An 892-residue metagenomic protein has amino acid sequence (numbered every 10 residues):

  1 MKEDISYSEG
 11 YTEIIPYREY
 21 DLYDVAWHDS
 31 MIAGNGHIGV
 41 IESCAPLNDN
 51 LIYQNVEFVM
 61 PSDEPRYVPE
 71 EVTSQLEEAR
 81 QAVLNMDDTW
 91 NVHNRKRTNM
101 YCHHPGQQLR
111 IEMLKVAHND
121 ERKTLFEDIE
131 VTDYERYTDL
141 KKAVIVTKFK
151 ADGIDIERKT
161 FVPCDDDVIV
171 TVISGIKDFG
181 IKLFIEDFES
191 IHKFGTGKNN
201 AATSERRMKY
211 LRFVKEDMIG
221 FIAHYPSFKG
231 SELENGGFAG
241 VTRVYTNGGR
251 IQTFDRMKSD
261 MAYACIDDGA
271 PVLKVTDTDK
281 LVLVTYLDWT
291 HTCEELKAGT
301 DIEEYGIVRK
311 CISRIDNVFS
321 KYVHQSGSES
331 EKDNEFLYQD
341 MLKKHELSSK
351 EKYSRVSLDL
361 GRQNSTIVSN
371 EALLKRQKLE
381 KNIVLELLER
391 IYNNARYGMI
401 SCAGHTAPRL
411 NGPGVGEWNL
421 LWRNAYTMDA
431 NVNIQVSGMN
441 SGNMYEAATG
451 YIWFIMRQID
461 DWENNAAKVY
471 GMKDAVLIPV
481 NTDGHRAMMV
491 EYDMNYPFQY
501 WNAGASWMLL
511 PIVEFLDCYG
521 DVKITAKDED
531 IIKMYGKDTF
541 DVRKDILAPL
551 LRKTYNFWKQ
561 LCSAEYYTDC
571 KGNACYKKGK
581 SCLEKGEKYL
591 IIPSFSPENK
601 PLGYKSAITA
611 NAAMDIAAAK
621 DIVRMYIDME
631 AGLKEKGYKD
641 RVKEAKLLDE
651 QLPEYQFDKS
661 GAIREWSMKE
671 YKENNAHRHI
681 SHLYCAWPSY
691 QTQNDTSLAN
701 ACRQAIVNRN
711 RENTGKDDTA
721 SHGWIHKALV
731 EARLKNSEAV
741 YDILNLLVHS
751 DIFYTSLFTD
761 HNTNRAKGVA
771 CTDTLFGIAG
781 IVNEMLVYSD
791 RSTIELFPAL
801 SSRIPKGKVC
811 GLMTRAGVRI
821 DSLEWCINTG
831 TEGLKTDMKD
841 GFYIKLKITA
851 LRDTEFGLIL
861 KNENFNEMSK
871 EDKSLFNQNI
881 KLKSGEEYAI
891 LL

Functional and structural regions predicted by a protein language model:
K2-Y492, E514-L516, K523-F540, R552-Y555 (+7 more regions): Aromatic-residue-lined binding/catalytic grooves and analogous aromatic/hydrophobic interfacial grooves in multimeric
D4-S6, R18, L183-F184, N411-G412 (+7 more regions): Beta-strand segments within the central parallel beta-sheet cores of soluble alpha/beta enzyme folds
W27-S62, R66, M100, Y426-E446 (+9 more regions): C-terminal capping/lid segments that line or modulate ligand- or cofactor-binding pockets
S401-T406, F515-D545, F557-G586, D695 (+3 more regions): Secondary-structure transition/capping motifs at alpha-helix termini and the adjoining loop/turn into the next element
T406-L420, A466-V469, S563-F595, K659-S667 (+3 more regions): Glycine- and aromatic-rich loop/turn segments at beta-sheet edges
L421-W422, M494-F498, N713, N764-A770: A short glycine/serine-rich beta->alpha loop
M488-S506, L510, C518, V522: Extracellular/periplasmic, surface-exposed regions of secreted and cell-surface proteins
G504-Y519, K544-C562, G723, K727 (+2 more regions): Extended, hydrophobic alpha-helical segments in both membrane/secreted and soluble proteins
